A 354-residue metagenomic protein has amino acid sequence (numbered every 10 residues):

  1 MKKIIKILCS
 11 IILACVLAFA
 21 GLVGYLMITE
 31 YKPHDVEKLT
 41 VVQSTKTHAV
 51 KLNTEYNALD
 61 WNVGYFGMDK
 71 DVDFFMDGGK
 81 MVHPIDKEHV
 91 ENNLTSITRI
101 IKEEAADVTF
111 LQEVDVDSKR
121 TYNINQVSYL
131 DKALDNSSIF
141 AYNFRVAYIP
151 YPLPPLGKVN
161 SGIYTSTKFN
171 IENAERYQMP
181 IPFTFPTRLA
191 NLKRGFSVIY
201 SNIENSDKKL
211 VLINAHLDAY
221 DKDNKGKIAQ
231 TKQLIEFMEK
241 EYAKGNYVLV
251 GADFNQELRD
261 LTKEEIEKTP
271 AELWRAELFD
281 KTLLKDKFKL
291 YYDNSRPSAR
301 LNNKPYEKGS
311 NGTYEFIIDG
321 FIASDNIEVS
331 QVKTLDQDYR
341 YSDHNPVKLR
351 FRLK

Functional and structural regions predicted by a protein language model:
K3-K132, N136, F140-Y151, P155-N160 (+1 more regions): N-terminal, active-site-proximal structural segment of metallo-dependent hydrolase catalytic domains
D35-V36, A147-L210, N214: A well-ordered secondary-structure block
N57-V63, N93-N123, S166, I199-S201 (+4 more regions): Active-site beta-strand/loop signature of hydrolases that rely on acidic residues for catalysis
Y65-F66, D115-S118, F144-Y148, I171-E172 (+3 more regions): Solvent-exposed loop/turn segments at secondary-structure junctions within structured extracellular/periplasmic domains
K80-D86, V114-V116, P180-L189, H216-K225: Surface-exposed cleft-lining segments at the edges of enzyme active sites
K132-L134, G157-A174, I199, S310-E328 (+1 more regions): Conserved beta strand-loop-helix elements of the APE1-like EEP
L153-P154, P186-R188, E307-G312, D336-R340: Short proline/glycine-enriched turn/loop segments at secondary-structure junctions
K222-N326: Metal-dependent phosphoesterases centered on the DNase I-like endonuclease/exonuclease/phosphatase
